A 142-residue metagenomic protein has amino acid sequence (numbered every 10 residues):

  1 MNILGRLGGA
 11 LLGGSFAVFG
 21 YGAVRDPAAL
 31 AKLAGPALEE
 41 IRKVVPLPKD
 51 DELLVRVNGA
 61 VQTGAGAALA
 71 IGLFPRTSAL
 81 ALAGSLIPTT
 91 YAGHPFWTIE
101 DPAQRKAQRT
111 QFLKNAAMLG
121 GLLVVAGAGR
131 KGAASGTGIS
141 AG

Functional and structural regions predicted by a protein language model:
M1-G142: Short amphipathic, positively biased membrane-proximal segments that drive organelle/inner-membrane targeting
